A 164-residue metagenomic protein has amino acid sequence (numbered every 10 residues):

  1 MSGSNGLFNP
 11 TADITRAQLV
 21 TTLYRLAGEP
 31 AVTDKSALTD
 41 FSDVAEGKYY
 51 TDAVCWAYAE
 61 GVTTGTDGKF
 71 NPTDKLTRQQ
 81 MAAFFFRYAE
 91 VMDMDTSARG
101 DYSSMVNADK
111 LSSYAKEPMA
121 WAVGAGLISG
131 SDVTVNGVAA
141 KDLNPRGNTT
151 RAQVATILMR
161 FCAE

Functional and structural regions predicted by a protein language model:
M1-V20, Y24-T51, E60-Q79, Y88-K116 (+2 more regions): Feature responds to low-complexity, polar/acidic, surface-exposed segments characteristic of secreted/exported proteins
